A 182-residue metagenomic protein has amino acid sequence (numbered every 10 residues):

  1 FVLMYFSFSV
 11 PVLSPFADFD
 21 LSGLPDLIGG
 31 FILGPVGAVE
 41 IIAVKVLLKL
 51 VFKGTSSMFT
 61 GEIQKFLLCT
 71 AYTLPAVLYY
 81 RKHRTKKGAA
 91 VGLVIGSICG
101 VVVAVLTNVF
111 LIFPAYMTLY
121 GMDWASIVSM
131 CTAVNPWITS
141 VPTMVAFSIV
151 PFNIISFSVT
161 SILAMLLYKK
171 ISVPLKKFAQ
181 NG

Functional and structural regions predicted by a protein language model:
F1, K45-V46, K65, C69 (+1 more regions): Residue-level recognition of pore/gate-forming positions within transmembrane alpha-helices of multi-pass
F1-I32, V36-E40, S57: Hydrophobic transmembrane alpha-helices
F1-Y5, L27-I28, V46-V51, L74 (+1 more regions): Alpha-helical transmembrane segments of multipass membrane proteins
Y5-D20, F59, T85-N181: Membrane-embedded alpha-helical hairpins and interfacial helices in multi-pass inner-membrane proteins
D20-I28, I63-A71, S158: Membrane-embedded alpha-helical segments of multi-pass membrane proteins, especially the transmembrane helices
I32, P75-H83, K169-L175: Structural signal for the C-terminal ends of transmembrane alpha-helices and the immediately following loop
I41, F52, L68, Y72-A76 (+2 more regions): Alpha-helical transmembrane segments and their lipid-water interface positions in multi-pass membrane proteins
K53-V91: Alpha-helical transmembrane segments and their immediate interhelical/interface regions in integral membrane proteins
